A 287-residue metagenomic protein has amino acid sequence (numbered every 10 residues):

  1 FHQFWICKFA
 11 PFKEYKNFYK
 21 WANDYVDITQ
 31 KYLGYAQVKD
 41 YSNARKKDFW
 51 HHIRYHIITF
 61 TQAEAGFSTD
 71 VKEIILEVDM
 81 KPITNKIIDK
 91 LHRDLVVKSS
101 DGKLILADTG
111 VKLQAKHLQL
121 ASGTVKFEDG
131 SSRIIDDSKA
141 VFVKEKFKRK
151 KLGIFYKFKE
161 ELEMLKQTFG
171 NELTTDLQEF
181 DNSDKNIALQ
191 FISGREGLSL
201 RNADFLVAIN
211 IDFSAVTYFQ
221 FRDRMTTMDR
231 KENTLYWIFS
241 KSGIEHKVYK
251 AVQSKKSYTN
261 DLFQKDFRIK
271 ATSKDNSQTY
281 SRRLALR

Functional and structural regions predicted by a protein language model:
F1-Q30, I211-S214, M225-M228: Signature of the SF2 helicase/ATPase Hel1-core->accessory helical subdomain module
F12-K150, V252: Inter-lobe coupling linker of SF2 helicases/translocases
L118-A121, Y156, L189, F239: Short beta-strand/turn micro-motifs composed of small residues that flank or help shape donor/cofactor-binding pockets
K151-F158: Conserved RecA-like ASCE P-loop NTPase motor core of nucleic-acid helicases/translocases
K159-K166: Catalytic donor nucleotide-activated moiety binding site of glycosyltransferases and closely related
L162, L173-K255: Conserved RecA-like P-loop NTPase helicase motor core
T234-R287: Non-catalytic, charged low-complexity extensions flanking SF2 helicase motor domains
